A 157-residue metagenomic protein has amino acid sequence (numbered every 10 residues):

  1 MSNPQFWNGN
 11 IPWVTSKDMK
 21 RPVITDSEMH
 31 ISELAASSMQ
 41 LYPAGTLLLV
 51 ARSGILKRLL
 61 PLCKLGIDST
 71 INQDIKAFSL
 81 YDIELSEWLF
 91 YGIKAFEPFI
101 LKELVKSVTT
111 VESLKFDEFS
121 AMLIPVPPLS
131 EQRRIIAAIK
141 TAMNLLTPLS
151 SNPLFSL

Functional and structural regions predicted by a protein language model:
M1-F6, L104-K106: Short coil/turn segments at secondary-structure boundaries
M1-N3, T15-A44: Sequence-specific dsDNA recognition surfaces
M1-S2, L60-K64, D74, T110: Short beta-alpha junctions and helix-cap segments that line functional grooves
M19-H30, L47-I71, E87-Y91, F99-L104: Short, ligand-facing micro-motifs at secondary-structure edges
M19-K20, G54-L56, K76, I83 (+2 more regions): Short, glycine-/Ser/Thr-/acidic-enriched flexible segments
D68-K76, E87, S107-V126: A short glycine-rich beta-alpha junction/loop motif
I83-W88, R133: Short, conserved charged micro-motifs
P98-F99, D117, A121-L157: Amphipathic alpha-helical coiled-coil/heptad-repeat segments
